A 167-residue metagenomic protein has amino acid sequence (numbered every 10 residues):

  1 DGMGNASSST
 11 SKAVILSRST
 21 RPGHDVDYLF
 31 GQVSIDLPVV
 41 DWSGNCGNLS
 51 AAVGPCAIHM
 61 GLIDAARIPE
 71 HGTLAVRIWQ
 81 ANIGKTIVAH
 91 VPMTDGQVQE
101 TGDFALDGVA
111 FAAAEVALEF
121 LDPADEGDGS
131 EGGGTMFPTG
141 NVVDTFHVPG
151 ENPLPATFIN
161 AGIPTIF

Functional and structural regions predicted by a protein language model:
D1-F167: A glycine-rich beta-to-alpha transition motif near the start of alpha/beta enzyme domains, typified by
